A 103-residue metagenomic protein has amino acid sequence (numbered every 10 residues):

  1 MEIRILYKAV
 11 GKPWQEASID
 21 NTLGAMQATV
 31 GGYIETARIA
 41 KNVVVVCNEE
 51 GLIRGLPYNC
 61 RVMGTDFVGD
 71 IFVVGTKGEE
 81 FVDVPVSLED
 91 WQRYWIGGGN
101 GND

Functional and structural regions predicted by a protein language model:
M1-D103: Domain-length accessory/inserted modules outside core catalytic folds
